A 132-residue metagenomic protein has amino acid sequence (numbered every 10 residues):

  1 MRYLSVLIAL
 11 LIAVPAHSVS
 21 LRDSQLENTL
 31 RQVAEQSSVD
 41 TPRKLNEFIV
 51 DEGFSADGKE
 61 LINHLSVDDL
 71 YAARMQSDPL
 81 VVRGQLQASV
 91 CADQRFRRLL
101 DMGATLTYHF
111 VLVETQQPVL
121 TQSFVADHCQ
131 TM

Functional and structural regions predicted by a protein language model:
M1-A9: Sec-dependent signal peptide recognition, specifically the positively charged N-region followed immediately by
A13-A16: N-terminal signal peptide c-region/cleavage motif recognized by signal peptidases
L30-K44, G84-A92: Short amphipathic alpha-helical segments
Q36, T41, L45-S66, A72 (+1 more regions): Polar/charged, Gly/Pro-rich intrinsically disordered segments
M75-R98: Short, non-transmembrane amphipathic alpha-helical segments
